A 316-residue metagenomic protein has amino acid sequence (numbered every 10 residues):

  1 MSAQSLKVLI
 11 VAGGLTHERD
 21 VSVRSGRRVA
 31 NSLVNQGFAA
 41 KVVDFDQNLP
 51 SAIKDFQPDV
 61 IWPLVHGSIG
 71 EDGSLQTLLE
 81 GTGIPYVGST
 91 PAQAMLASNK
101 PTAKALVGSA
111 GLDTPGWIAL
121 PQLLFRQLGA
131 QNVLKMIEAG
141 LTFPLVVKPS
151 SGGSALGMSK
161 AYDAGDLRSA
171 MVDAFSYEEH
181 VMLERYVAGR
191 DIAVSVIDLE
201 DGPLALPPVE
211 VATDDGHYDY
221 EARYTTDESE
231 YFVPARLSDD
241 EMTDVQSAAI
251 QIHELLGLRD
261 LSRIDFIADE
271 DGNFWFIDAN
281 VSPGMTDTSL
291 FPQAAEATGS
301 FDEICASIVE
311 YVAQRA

Functional and structural regions predicted by a protein language model:
M1-A12, L96-G189: Active-site nucleotide/adenylate-binding loops and adjacent lid/helix of ATP-dependent enzymes
M1-T102, P121-V133, Y311-A316: ATP-binding N-terminal substructure of ATP-dependent carboxylate-amine bond-forming enzymes
A3-L6, G111, S238-A316: ATP-dependent carboxylate activation and anion-phosphoryl transfer catalytic cores that bind Mg-ATP to form
L6, P115, L141-L145, L156 (+5 more regions): Change "...and in nucleic-acid phosphodiester-cleaving endonucleases..." to "...and in nucleic-acid processing enzymes
I10, V196, F266-A268: Conserved hydrophobic "DFG−1" position in protein kinase catalytic cores
A39, P85, D113, H180 (+1 more regions): Residue-level detector of anion-binding/catalytic polar loops
Y162-S247, N273-W275: Phosphate-binding site of ATP-dependent enzymes
